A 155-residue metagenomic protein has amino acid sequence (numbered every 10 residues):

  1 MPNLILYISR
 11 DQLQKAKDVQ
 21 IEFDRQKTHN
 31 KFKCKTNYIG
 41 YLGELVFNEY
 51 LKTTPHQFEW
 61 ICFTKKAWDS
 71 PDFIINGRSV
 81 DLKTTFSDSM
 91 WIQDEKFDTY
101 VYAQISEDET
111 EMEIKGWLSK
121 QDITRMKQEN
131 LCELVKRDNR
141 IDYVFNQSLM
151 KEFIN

Functional and structural regions predicted by a protein language model:
M1-N76, K83-N155: Nucleic-acid endonuclease domains
